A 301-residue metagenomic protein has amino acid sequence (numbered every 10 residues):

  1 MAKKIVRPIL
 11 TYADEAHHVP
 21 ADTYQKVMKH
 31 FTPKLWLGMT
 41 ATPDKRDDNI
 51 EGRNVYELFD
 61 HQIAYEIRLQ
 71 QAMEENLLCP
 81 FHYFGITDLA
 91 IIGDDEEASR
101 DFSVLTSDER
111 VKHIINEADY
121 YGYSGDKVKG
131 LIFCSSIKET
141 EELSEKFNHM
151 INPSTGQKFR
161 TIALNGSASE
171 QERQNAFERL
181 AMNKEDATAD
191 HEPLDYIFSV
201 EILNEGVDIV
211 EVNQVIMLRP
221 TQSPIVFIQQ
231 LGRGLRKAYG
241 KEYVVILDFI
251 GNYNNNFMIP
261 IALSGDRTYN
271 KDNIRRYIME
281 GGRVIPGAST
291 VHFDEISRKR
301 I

Functional and structural regions predicted by a protein language model:
M1-L10, A21-K29, I202: Conserved helix/coil segment N-terminal to the catalytic DExD/H
D14-H17, T140, L203, V212 (+2 more regions): Conserved Walker B
H17-H82: Post-DEXD/H (motif II) to motif III coupling segment of the RecA-like Helicase ATP-binding lobe
H61-C134: Conserved interdomain linker/interface between the two RecA-like ATPase lobes of SF2 helicase motors
N76, I197-V212, G232-R236: SF2 helicase motor core recognition
H113, A118-D119, S124-G125, G130 (+2 more regions): Long, largely alpha-helical accessory region at the distal end of helicase-like NTP-driven motors
E141-E142, K158-L203: Conserved helicase ATPase core of P-loop NTP-dependent helicases/translocases
P224-Q229, R233-R267: Conserved segment of the helicase C-terminal RecA-like domain
